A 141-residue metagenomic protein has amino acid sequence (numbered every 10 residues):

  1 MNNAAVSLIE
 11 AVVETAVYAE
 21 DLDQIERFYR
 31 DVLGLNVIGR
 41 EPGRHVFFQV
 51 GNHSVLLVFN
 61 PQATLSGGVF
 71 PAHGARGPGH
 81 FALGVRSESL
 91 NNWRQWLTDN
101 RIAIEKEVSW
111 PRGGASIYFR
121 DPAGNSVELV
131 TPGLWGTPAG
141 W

Functional and structural regions predicted by a protein language model:
M1-L8, R94-W141: Vicinal oxygen chelate
N2-A4, S66-P71: Short beta-strand/turn micro-motifs at beta-sheet edges
A4-S7, R30, H73: Structural motif
A11-E20, Q49-G51, V69-W96, A115-R120 (+1 more regions): Vicinal oxygen chelate
Y18-A63: Core segments of cupin and vicinal oxygen chelate
R27, D31, N91-D99: Replace "anionic and nucleotidyl ligands
E41, A63, E88, W110-R112: Short beta->alpha connector loops
R44, S54-V55, G77-G79, N100: A generic structural signal for short beta-strands and their flanking turns/coil linkers
